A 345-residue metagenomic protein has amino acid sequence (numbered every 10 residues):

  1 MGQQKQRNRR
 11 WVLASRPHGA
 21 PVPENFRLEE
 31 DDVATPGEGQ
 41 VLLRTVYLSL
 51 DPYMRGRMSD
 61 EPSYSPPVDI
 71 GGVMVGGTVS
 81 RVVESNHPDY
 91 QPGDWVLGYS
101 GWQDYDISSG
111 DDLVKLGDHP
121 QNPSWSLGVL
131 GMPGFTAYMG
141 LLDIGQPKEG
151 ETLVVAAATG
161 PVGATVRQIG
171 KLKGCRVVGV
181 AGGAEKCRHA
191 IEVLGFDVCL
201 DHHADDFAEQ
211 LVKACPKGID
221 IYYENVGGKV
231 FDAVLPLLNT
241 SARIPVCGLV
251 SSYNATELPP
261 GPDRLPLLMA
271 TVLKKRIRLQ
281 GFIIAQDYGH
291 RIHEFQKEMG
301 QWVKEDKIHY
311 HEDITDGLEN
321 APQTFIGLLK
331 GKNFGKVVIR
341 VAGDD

Functional and structural regions predicted by a protein language model:
G2-Q6, Q286-D345: C-terminal hydrophobic helical "lid"/dimerization subdomain of Rossmann-like NAD(P)H-dependent oxidoreductases
D32-L50, M58-W102: Glycine-rich beta-strand-centered segment in the early N-terminal region that forms part of a ligand/cofactor-binding
M74-R81, D89-A157: NAD(P)H dinucleotide-binding glycine-rich loop of Rossmann-like/cofactor-binding domains, especially the beta1-alpha1
W95, T152, R176, A242-R243 (+1 more regions): Short glycine-centered segments of the SAM/dcSAM-binding site in methyltransferase folds
L97, V154, L200, Y222-Y223: N-terminal Rossmann-like NAD(P) cofactor-binding module of classical short-chain dehydrogenase/reductase
L127-D205: Mid-domain Rossmann-like dinucleotide-binding core that forms the NAD(H)/NADP(H) cofactor-binding site
D206-P216: Short amphipathic alpha-helix with an adjacent loop that forms part of the alpha/beta core around
K229-I308, V341-D345: Glycine-rich phosphate-binding loop and adjacent beta-alpha segment of Rossmann(oid) nucleotide-cofactor-binding
